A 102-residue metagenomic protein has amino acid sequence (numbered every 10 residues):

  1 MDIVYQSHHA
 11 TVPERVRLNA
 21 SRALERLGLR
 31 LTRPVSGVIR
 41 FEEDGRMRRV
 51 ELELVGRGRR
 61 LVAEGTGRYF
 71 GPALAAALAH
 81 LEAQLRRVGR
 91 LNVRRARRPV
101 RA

Functional and structural regions predicted by a protein language model:
M1-A102: N-terminal, polar/charged subdomain of small-to-medium soluble alpha/beta proteins
